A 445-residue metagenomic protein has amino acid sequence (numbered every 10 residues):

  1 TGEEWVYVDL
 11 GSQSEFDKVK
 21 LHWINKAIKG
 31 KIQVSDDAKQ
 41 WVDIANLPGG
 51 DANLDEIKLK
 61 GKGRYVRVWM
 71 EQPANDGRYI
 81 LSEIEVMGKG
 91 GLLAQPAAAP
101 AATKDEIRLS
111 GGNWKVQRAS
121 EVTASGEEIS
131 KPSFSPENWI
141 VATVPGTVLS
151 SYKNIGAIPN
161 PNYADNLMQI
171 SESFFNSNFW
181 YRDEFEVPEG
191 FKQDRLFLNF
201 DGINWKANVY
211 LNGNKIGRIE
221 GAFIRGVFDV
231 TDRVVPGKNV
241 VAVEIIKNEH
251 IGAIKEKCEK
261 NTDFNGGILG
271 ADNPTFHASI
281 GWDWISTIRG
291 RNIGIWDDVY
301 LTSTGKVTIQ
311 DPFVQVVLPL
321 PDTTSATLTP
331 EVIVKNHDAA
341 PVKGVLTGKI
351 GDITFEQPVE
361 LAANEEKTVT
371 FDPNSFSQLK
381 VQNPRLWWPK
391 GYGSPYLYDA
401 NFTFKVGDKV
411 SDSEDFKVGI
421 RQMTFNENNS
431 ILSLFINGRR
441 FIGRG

Functional and structural regions predicted by a protein language model:
T1-P96: Aromatic, loop-rich ligand-recognition surfaces of beta-strand-rich domains
Q95-G445: Secreted/periplasmic carbohydrate-active enzymes, especially glycoside hydrolases
